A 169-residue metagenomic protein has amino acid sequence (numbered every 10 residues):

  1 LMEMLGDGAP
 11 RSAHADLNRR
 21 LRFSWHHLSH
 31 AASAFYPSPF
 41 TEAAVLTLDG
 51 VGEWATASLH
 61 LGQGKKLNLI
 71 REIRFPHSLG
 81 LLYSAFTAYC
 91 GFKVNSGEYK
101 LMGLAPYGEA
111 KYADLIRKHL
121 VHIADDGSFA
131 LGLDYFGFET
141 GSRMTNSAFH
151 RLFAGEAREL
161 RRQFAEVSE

Functional and structural regions predicted by a protein language model:
L1-E169: Short acidic/glycine-rich loops and adjacent helix/strand connectors that line catalytic pockets where negatively
